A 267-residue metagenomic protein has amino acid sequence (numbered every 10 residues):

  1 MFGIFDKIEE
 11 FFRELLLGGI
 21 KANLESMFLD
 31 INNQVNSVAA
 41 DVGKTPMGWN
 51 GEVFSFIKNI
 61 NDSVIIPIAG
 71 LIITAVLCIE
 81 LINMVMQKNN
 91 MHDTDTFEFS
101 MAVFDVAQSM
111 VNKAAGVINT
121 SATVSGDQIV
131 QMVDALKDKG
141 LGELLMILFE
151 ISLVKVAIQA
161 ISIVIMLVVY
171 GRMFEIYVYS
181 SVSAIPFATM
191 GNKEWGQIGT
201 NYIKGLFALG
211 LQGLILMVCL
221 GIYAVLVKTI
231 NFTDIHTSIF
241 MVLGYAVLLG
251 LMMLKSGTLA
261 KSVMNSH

Functional and structural regions predicted by a protein language model:
M1-I72, K88-H92, F99-A157, G196-N201 (+1 more regions): Gly/Ser-rich, low-complexity
P46-G51, S162, I185-P186: Short linear motifs at secondary-structure transitions and domain/linker junctions
A69-I73, S162, M166: Extracytoplasmic/periplasmic, Sec-exported soluble proteins
I72-M101, V182-G196: Hydrophobic transmembrane alpha-helix segments characteristic of membrane transport and insertion machinery
T94, V164, V168, Q197: Ordered, soluble secondary-structure elements with a strong preference for glycine-centered loop motifs and nearby
S152, V156, I163-M166, Y170-M173 (+6 more regions): Hydrophobic alpha-helical segments of membrane proteins
